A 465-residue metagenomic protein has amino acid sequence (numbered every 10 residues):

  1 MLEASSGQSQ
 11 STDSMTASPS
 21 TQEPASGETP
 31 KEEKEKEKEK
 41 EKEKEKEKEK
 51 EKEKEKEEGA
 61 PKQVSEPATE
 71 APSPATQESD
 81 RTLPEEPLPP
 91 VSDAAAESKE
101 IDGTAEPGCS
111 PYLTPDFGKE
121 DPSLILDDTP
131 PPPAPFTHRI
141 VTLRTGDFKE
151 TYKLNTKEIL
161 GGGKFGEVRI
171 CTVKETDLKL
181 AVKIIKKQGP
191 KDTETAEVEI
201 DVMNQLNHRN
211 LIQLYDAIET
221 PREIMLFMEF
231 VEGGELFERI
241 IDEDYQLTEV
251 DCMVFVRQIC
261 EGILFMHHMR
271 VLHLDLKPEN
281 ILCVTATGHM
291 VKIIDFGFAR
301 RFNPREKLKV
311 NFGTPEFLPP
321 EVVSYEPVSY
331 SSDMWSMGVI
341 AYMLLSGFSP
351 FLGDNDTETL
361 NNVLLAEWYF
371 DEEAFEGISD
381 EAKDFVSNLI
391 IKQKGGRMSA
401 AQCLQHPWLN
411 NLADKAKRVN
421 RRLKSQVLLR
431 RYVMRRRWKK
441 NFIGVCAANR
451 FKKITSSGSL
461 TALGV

Functional and structural regions predicted by a protein language model:
M1-T145: Intrinsically disordered, low-complexity regulatory segments that flank or precede the catalytic domain of eukaryotic
E167-G189: Glycine-rich ATP phosphate-binding loop
I184-N207: Conserved N-lobe beta3->alphaC-helix segment of eukaryotic protein kinase catalytic domains
D216-A217: A short, aromatic-enriched beta-strand patch in the conserved N-lobe beta-sheet of the protein kinase catalytic domain
F255-V256: Activation segment signature within eukaryotic-like protein kinase domains
D333: Conserved catalytic-loop aspartate of Hanks-type protein kinases
A401, L409-V465: C-terminal regulatory tails of eukaryotic serine/threonine kinases
